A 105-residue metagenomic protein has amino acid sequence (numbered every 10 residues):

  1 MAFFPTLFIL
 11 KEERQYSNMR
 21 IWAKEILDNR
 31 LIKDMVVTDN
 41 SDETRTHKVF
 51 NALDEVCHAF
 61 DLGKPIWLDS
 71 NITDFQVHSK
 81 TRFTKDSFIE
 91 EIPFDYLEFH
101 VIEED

Functional and structural regions predicted by a protein language model:
F3-N18: Short, Lys/Arg-enriched N-terminal segments with co-localized hydrophobic residues within the first ~10-30 amino acids
P5-I9, I26, E55: Compositionally biased non-globular segments, especially hydrophobic aliphatic-rich helices of signal peptides
F8, I21-W22, F83-F88: Intrinsically disordered, low-complexity boundary segments flanking structured domains
I9-E12, D28-R30, F60: Non-catalytic effector/regulatory segments
R14-Y16, H47, E90-P93: Short, surface-exposed loop and linker segments with low hydrophobicity and enrichment for Pro/Ser/Thr
Y16-V36: Short, extreme N-terminal segment that most often corresponds to the first beta-strand
L31-A59: Short, flexible N-terminal segments of the mature chain
A52-D105: Acidic, low-complexity intrinsically disordered segments
